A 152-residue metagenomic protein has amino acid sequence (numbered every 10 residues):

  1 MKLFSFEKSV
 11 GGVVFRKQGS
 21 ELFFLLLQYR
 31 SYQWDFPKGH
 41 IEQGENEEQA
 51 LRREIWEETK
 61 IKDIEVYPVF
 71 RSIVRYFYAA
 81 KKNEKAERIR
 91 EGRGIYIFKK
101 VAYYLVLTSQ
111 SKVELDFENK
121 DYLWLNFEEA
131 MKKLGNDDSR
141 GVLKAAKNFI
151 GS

Functional and structural regions predicted by a protein language model:
M1-F24: Conserved N-terminal beta-strand and adjoining loop/helix that marks the start of the Nudix/MutT-like hydrolase domain
K2, L26, I95-Y96, V113-L115: Short secondary-structure boundary/capping segments
E7-S9, S31, Y96-V101: Short connector loops at helix/strand junctions that flank enzyme active sites, especially segments positioning acidic
V14-R16, Q28-Y29, L107-T108: Residue-level signal for short segments within beta-strands and strand-turn junctions of well-structured beta-sheet
E21-I64: Conserved Nudix-box catalytic region and its N-terminal flanking loop in Nudix hydrolases and closely related
D35, F98, W124: Short aromatic/basic micro-patch
K60-S111: Active-site segment of metal-dependent pyrophosphate-handling enzymes, primarily the Nudix hydrolase catalytic core
A102-L107, K112-A145: NUDIX/MutT-family hydrolases
